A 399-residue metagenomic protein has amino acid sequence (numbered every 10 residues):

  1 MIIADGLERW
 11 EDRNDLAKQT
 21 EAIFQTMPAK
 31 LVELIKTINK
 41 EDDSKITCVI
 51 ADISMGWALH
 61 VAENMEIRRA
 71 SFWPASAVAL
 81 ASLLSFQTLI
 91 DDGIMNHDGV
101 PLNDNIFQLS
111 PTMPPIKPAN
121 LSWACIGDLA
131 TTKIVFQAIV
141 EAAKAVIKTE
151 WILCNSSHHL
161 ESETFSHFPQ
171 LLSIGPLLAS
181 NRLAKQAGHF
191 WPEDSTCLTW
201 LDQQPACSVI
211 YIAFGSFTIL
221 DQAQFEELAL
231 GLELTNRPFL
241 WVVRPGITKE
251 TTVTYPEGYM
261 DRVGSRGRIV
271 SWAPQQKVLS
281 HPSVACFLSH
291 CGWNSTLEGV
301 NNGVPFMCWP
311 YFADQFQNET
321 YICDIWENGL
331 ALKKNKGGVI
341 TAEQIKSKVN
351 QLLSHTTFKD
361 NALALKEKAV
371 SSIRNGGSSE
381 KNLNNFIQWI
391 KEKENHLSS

Functional and structural regions predicted by a protein language model:
M1-K277, C286, H290, V300 (+4 more regions): Nucleotide-sugar-dependent glycosyltransferase catalytic domains
P282-S283, N301-V304: Conserved donor-binding/catalytic loop of nucleotide-activated donor transferases
S295-V300, C308: Short glycine/serine-rich donor-binding loops of glycosyltransferases
P305, F312-A313: Flexible glycine-rich beta->alpha loop in the catalytic core of nucleotide-sugar glycosyltransferases
